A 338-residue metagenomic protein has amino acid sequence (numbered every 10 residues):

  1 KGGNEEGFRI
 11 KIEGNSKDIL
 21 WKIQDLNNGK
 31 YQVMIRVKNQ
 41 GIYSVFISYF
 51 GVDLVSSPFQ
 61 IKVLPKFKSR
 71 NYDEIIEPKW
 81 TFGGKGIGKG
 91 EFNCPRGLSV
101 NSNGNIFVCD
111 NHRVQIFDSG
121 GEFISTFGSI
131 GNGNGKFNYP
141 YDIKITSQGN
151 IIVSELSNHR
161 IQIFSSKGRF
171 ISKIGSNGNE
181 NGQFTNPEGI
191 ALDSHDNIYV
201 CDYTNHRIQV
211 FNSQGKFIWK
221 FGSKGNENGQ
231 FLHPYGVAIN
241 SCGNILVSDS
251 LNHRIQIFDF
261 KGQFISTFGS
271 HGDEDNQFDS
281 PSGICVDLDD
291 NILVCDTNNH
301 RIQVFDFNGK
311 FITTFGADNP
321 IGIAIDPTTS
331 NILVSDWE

Functional and structural regions predicted by a protein language model:
K1, I23-S48, D53-E338: Eukaryotic scaffold repeat domains enriched in small/polar residues
K1-K22, Y49: Short flexible loop/turn segments that cap and initiate beta-strands
